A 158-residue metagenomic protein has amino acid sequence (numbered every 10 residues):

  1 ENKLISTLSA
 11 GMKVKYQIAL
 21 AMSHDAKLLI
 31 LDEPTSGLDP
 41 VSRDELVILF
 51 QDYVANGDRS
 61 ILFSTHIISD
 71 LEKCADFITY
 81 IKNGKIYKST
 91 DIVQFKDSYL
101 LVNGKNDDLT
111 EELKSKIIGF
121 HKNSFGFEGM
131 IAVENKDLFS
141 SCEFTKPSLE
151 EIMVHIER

Functional and structural regions predicted by a protein language model:
E1-L62, H66-S69, K73-D76, K82: ABC transporter nucleotide-binding domains
L29-I30, P34, D108-E112, N135-F139: Short, surface-exposed beta-strand/loop "edge" segments at domain boundaries and coil↔beta transitions
D44, K96, E150-M153: Generic structural signal for individual residues within well-ordered alpha-helical segments across diverse proteins
V47-I131: ABC transporter nucleotide-binding domain
I117-R158: C-terminal coupling/interaction segments
